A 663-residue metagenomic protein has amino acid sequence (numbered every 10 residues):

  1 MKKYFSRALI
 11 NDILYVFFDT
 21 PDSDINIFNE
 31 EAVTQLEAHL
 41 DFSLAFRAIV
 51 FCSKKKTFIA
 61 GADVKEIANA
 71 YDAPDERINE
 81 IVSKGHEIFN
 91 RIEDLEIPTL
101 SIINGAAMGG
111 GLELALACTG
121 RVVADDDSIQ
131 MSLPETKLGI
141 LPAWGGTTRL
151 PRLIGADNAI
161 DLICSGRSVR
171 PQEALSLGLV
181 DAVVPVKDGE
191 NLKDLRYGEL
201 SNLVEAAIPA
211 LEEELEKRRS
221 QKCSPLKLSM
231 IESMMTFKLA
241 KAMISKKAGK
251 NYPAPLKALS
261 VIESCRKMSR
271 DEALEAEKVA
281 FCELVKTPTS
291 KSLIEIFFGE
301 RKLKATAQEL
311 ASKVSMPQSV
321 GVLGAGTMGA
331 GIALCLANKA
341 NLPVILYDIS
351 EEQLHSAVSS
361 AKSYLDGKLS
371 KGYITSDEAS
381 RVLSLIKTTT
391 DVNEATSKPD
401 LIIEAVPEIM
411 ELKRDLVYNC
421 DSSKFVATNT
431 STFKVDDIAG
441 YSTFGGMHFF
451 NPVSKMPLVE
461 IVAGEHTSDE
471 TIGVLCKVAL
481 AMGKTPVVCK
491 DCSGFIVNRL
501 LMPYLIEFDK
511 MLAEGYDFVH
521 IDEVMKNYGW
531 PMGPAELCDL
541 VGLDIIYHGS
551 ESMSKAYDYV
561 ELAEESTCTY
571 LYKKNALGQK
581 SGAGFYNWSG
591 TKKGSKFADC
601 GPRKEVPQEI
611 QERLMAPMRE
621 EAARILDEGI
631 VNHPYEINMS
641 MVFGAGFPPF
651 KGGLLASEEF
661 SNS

Functional and structural regions predicted by a protein language model:
M1-C52, E76, S83, N90: Conserved CoA-thioester-binding segment of acyl-CoA-metabolizing enzymes
K2-A8, D19-P21, I67-P74, N79-K84 (+5 more regions): N-terminal glycine-rich phosphate-binding loop for ADP-containing cofactors
K56, S128-Q130, S350-E352: Helix N-cap at the beta1-alpha1 junction of Rossmann-like dinucleotide-binding domains, i.e., the first residues
K56-A60, M108-G109, F433-K434: Short, active-site-adjacent cap segments at secondary-structure transitions
V64: Glycine-rich phosphate-binding loops of nucleotide-dependent enzymes
I88-S101: Conserved catalytic cysteine-centered active-site region of acyl-thioester-dependent Claisen-condensing enzymes
S101-G111: Gly/Ser-rich catalytic serine loop of serine hydrolases
